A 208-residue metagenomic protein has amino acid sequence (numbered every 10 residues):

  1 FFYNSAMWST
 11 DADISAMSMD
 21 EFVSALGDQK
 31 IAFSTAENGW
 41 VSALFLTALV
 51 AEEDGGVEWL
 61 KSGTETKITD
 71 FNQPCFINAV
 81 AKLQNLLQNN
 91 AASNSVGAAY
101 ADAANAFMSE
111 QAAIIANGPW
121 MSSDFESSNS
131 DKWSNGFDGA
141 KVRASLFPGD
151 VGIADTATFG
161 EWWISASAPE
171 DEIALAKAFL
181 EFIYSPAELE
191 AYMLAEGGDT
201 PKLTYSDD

Functional and structural regions predicted by a protein language model:
F1-S15, T35-G63, V151-G152, T156-A166: Periplasmic solute-binding protein
N4, S18-A25, S42-F45, C75-L83 (+4 more regions): Stable alpha-helical elements in mature extracytoplasmic
M17-E21, N94-M108: Short helix-initiation/N-cap motifs at beta->coil->alpha
S24-G27, T64-G97: Glycine-centered hinge/linker elements that transmit conformational signals in sensory and ligand-binding systems
D28-K30, S109-G118: Alpha-to-beta junction loops
E53-N78, N129-F137, V142, L146-I153: Short, solvent-exposed loop/beta-turn-alpha elements that line the ligand-binding surface or hinge of extracytoplasmic
Y100, N117-F125, G160: Beta->alpha turn/N-cap motifs
S130-D199: Extracytoplasmic/periplasmic substrate-recognition and gating elements
